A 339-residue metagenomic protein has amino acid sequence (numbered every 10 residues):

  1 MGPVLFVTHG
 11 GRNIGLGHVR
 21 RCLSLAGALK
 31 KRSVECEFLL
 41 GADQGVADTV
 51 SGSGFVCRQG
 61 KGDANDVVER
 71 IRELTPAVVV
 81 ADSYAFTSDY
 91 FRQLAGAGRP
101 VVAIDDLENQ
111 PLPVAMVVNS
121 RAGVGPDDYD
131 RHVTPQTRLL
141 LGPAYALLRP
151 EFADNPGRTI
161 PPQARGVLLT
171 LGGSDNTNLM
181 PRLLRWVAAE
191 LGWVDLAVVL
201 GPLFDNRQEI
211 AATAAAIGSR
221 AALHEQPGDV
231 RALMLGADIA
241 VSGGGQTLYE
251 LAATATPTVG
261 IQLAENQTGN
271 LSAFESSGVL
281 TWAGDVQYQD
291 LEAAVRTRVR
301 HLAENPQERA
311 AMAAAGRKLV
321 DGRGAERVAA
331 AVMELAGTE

Functional and structural regions predicted by a protein language model:
F6-L16, R21, L25-A28, L40-H132: Active-site and donor-binding regions of nucleotide-sugar-utilizing enzymes
L40, A240-S242, P257-N266: Short hydrophobic beta-strand element within catalytic cores of glycosyltransferases and related nucleotide-activated
P113-N178, N206-Q208: A nucleotide-sugar donor-handling region in carbohydrate enzymes
N155, P161-A237: Donor-nucleotide binding loops and adjacent catalytic segments primarily of GT-B fold Leloir glycosyltransferases
L235-Q246: Acidic donor-binding loop of glycosyltransferase active sites
W282, D290-Q307: C-terminal "capping" alpha-helix adjacent to the active site of nucleotide-linked donor transferases in cell-envelope
H301, E308-G322: A short, well-ordered alpha-helix in the C-terminal region of glycosyltransferases
D321-E339: C-terminal alpha-helical cap of glycosyltransferases
